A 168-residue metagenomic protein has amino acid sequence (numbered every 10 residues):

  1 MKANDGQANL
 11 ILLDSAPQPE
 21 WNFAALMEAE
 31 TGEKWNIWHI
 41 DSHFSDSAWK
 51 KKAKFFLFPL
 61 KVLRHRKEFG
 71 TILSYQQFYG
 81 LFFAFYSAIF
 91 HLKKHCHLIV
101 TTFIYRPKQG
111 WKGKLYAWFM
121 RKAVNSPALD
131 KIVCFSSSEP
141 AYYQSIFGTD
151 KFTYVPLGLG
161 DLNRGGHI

Functional and structural regions predicted by a protein language model:
M1-F44, K67-F69: N-terminal subdomain of nucleotide-sugar transferases
S15, Q76-Q77, V100-R106, V155-L159: Histidine-centered beta-alpha loop that forms part of the nucleotide-sugar donor binding/catalytic region in diverse
I37-F58, P107: A short, charged, and often flexible helix/loop element on the N-terminal side of the glycosyltransferase catalytic
F58-G80, I99: Short N-terminal targeting/anchoring amphipathic segment
L60-E68, L92, G113-I132: Membrane-proximal helix-turn-helix segments that form the acceptor-binding/catalytic region of lipid-linked
T71, F90-P107: Active-site proximal beta-strand in glycosyltransferases
H97, R106-A123, D161-N163: Nucleotide-sugar donor phosphate/pyrophosphate-binding loop at the beta->alpha transition of glycosyltransferases
A128-Q144, G148-G165: Donor nucleotide-sugar binding/catalytic pocket of nucleotide-sugar-dependent glycosyltransferases
